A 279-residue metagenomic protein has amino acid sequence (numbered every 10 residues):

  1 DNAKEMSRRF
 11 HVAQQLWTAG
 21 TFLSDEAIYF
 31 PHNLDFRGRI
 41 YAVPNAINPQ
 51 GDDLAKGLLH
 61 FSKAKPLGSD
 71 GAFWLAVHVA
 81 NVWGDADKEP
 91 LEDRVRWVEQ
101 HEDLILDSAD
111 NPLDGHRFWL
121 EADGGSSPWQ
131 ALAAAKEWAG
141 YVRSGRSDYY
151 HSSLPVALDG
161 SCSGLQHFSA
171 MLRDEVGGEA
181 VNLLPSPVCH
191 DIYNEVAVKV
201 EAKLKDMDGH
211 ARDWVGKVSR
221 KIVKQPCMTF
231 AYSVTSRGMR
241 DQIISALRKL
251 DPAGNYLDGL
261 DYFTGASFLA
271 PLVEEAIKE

Functional and structural regions predicted by a protein language model:
D1-S7, H11-Q14, L23, N33 (+4 more regions): Intrinsically disordered, low-complexity regulatory segments
N2-E5, I40-V43, N182, M207-R212 (+2 more regions): Glycine- and acidic
N2-F22, D261-L269, K278-E279: Gly/Pro-rich turn-and-neighbor structural signature
W17-G20, I28-H32, V142-R146, Q225-P226: Generic recognition of flexible, low-complexity loop/linker segments
F30-L54, L58, P226-D241: Conserved phosphate/anionic-ligand binding catalytic regions in large, soluble enzymes, centered on
L34-R39, D52-L58, S219-K221, S245-P252 (+1 more regions): Short acidic (Asp/Glu) and glycine-rich catalytic loops that position anionic groups and cofactors
A46-I222: Function-dense linear segments that define catalytic or interfacial modules in macromolecule-processing proteins
T229-E279: Extended, well-ordered alpha-helical scaffold/bundle regions in very large, multi-domain proteins
